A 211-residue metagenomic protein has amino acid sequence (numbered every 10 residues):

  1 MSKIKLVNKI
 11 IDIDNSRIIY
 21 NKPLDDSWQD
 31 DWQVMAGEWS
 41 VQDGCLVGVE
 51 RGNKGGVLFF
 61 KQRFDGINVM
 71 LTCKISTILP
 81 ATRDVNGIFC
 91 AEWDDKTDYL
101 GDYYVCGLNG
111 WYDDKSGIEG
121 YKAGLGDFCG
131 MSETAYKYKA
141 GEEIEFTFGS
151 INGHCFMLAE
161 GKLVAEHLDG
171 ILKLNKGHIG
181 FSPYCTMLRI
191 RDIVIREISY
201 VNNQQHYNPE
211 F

Functional and structural regions predicted by a protein language model:
M1-V34, N202-F211: Extracellular carbohydrate-recognition regions
K9, V57-R63, S132-Y138, D169 (+1 more regions): Beta-strand-rich interaction surfaces with strong enrichment in secreted/lumenal proteins
L24, L71-C73, G141-A159: Short tryptophan-centered beta-strand motifs in secreted/extracellular beta-sheet-rich domains of glycan-recognition
L24, R191-I198: Extracellular beta-strand elements of beta-rich domains used for carbohydrate recognition/degradation or cell-matrix
G37-G56: Short carbohydrate-recognition loop motifs
E50-K122: Secretory/extracellular carbohydrate-interaction modules and structurally similar beta-sandwich "look-alikes"
A123-E145: Short, aromatic/His-centered strand-loop micro-motif at the edge of beta-sheets
L158-H178, P183: Short, solvent-exposed beta-strand-to-loop segments that form ligand-recognition rims of beta-rich domains
